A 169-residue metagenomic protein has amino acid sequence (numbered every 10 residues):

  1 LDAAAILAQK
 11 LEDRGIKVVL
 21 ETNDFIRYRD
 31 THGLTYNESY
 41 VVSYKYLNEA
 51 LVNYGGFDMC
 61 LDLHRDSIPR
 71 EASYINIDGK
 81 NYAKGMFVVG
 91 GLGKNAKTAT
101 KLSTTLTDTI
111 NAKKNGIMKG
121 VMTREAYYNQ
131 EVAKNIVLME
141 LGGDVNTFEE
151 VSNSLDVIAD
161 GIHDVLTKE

Functional and structural regions predicted by a protein language model:
L1-D2, N37-V41, G93-K101, V145-N153: Soluble non-cytosolic domains of exported or imported proteins
L1-G56, S67-P69: N-terminal catalytic or cofactor-binding beta/alpha core of small enzyme domains
R14-V18, G55-M59, Y82-G85, G116-I117 (+1 more regions): Loop/turn elements at helix/coil->beta-strand transitions in domains of secreted/extracellular proteins
K17-F25, F57-H64, I117-E125, E169: Surface-exposed patches in mature extracellular/periplasmic domains of secreted proteins
D24-Y28, R65-R70, L92-N95, A126-N129 (+1 more regions): Solvent-exposed loop/turn segments at secondary-structure junctions within structured extracellular/periplasmic domains
Y46-V89: Active-site microenvironments of hydrolase-like enzyme catalytic domains
N95-M122: Active-site-adjacent substrate-binding region of metalloamidase/peptidase-like peptide-processing proteins
G120-E169: Active-site-adjacent mobile loop/cap segments within catalytic or ligand-binding domains
